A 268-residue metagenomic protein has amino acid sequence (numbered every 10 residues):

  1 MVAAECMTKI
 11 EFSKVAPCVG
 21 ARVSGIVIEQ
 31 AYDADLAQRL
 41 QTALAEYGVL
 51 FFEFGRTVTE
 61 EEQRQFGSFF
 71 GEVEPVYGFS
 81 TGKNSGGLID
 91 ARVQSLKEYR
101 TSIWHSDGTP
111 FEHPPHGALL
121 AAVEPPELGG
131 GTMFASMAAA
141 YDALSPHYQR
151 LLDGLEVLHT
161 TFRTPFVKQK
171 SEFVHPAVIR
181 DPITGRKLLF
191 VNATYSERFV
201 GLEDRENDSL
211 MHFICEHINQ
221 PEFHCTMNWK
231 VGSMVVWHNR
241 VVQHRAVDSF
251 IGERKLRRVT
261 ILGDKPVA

Functional and structural regions predicted by a protein language model:
V2-M234, N239-A268: Non-heme Fe(II) oxygenase catalytic core, chiefly the N-lobe of the double-stranded beta-helix
